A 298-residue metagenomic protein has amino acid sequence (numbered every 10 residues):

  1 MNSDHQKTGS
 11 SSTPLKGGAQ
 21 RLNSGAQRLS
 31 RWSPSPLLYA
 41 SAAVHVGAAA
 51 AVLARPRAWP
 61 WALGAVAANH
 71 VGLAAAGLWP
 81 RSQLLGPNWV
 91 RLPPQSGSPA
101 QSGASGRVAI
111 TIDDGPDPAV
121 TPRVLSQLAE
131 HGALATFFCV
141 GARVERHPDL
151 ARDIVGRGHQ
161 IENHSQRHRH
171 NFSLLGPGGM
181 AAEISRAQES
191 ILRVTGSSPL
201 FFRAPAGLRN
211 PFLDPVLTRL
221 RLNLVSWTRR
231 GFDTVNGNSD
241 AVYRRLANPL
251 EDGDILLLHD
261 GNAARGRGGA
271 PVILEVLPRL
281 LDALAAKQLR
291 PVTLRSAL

Functional and structural regions predicted by a protein language model:
M1-A109, S126-T136, N248-L298: Terminal accessory/targeting
W79-F172, E183-R186, S190, R290: Active-site beta->alpha N-cap acidic-glycine motif
G115-A119, C139-H147, H170-G178, R203-R209 (+1 more regions): Acidic-and-aromatic substrate-binding clefts and catalytic sites of carbohydrate-active enzymes
R123, Q127, H131, L150-D153 (+5 more regions): Alpha-helical structural signal in soluble globular domains
H168-L175, A263-R267: A short acidic, helix-capping loop that chelates divalent metal ions and anchors anionic groups
G179-I184, S239-R244, A270-L277: Charged helix-capping and loop-helix junction motifs
L208, L213-L250, L289-L298: His/Asp/Glu-enriched short active-site or ligand-binding loop at hydrolase and phosphoryl-transfer sites
